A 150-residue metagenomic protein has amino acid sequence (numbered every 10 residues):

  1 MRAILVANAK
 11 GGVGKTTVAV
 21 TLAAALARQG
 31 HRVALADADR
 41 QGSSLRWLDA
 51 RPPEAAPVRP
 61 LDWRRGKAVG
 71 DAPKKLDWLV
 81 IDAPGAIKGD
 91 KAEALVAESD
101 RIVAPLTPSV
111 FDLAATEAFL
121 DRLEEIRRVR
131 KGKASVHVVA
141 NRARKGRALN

Functional and structural regions predicted by a protein language model:
M1-N150: P-loop NTP-binding core
